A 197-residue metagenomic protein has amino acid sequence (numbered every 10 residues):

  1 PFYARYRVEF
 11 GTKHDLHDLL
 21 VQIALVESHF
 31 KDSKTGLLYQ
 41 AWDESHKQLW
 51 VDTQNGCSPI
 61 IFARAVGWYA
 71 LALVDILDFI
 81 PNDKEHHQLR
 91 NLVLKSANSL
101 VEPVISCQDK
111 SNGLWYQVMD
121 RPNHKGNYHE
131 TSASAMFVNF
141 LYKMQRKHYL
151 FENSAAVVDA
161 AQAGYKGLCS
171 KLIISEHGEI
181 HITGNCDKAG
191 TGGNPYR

Functional and structural regions predicted by a protein language model:
P1, G36-I61, N112-A133, H177-R197: Carbohydrate-binding/catalytic loop surfaces
P1-T12, W68-L89, A135-F151: Well-ordered alpha-helical scaffold segments within catalytic/enzyme domains
R5-R7, H17, R64, R90 (+3 more regions): Arginine residue identity/basic-tract feature
G11-D18, T53-Y69, L89-L92, S96 (+1 more regions): Short, contiguous, pocket-lining structural segments that sit at or immediately flank catalytic/ligand-binding sites
K13-L49, V93-N112, D159-G178: Long, well-ordered core segments of solenoidal/helical folds
A65, L100, A133: Residues that flank catalytic or metal-binding motifs in active/ligand-binding sites
W68-P122: Oxyanion-binding "anion nests"
G126-R197: CBM-like carbohydrate-recognition segments
